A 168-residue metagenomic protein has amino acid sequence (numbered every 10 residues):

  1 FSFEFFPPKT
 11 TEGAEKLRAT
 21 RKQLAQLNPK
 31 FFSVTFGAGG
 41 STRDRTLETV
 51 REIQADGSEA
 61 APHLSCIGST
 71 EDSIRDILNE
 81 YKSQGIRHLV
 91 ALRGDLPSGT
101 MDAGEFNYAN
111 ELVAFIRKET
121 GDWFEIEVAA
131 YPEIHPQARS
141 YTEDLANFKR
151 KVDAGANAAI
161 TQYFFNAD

Functional and structural regions predicted by a protein language model:
F3, K9-F32, E71, R75-T161 (+1 more regions): Alpha/beta enzyme core
P8, G37-T42, I67: Short active-site-proximal "capping" loops at secondary-structure junctions
A14-K22, G40-S58: Glycine-rich, positively charged N-terminal anion/phosphate-binding segment
K30-S33, G57-E59: Glycine/charged-rich beta-loop-alpha catalytic/anionic-binding loops adjacent to active sites
A61-T70: Aromatic/His-enriched, Gly/Pro-containing loop or helix-boundary segments that lie immediately adjacent to catalytic
